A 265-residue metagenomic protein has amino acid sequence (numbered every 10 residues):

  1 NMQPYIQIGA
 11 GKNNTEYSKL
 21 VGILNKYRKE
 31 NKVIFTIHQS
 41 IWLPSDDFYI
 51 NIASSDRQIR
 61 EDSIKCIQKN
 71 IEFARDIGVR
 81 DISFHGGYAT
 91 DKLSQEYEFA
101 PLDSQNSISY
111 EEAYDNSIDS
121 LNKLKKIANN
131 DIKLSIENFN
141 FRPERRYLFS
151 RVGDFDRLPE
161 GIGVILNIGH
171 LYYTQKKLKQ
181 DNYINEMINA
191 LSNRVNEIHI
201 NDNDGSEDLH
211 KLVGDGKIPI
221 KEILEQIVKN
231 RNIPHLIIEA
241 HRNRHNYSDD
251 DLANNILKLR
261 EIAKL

Functional and structural regions predicted by a protein language model:
N1, Y17-L24, Q95-Y97, D119-A128 (+3 more regions): Distinct, well-ordered alpha-helical segments
N1-N70, R75-D76, I162-I165, K264-L265: N-terminal pre-domain/capping segments
Q7, F35-I37, D81-H85, K133-E137 (+3 more regions): A structural signal for short, well-ordered beta-strand segments and their strand-loop junctions that often border
A10-K12, I41-L43, G86-T90, N138-R142 (+3 more regions): Active-site-proximal loop/turn and secondary-structure-junction residues that shape catalytic pockets, frequently
N25-S40, S120-I127, L158-E160, I220-E225: Alpha-helix-loop-beta-strand connector modules within alpha/beta enzyme cores
N31-V33, I132, N230-P234: A short helix->loop->beta-strand "cap" motif at the edges of active sites that frequently abuts
A53-G163: Active-site acidic/histidine proton-transfer and metal-coordination neighborhood in alpha/beta enzyme cores
E61-R80, D91-Y97, P159-L265: Histidine-acidic metal/acid-base catalytic patches
